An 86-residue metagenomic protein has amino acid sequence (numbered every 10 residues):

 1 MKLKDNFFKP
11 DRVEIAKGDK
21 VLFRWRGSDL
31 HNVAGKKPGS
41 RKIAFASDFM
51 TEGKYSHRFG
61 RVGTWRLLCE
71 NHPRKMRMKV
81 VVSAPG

Functional and structural regions predicted by a protein language model:
M1-G86: Extracytoplasmic copper-binding redox domains, predominantly the cupredoxin/blue-copper superfamily
